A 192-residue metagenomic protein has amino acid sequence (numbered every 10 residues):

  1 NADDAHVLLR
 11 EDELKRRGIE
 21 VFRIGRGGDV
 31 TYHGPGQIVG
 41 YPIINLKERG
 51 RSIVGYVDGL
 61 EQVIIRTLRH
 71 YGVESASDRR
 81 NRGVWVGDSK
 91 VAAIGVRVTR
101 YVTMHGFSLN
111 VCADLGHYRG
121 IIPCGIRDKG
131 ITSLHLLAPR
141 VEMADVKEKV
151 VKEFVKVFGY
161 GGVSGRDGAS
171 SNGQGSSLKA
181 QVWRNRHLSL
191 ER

Functional and structural regions predicted by a protein language model:
N1-V86, K90-V91, R140-A144, S170-G173 (+1 more regions): N-terminal lobe of the biotin/lipoate ligase/transferase fold
A5-E13, E20, V91-V111, L115: Short, conserved beta-strand/beta-arch hydrophobic-aromatic motifs that form part of recognition grooves or interface
I19-V30, G34, H105-I122: Hydrophobic transmembrane alpha-helix bundles
R26, P35, D78-R80, K90-A92 (+4 more regions): A generic structural signal for well-ordered coil/turn residues at beta-strand boundaries that shape enzyme active-site
T31-Y32, I38-G40, T99, N110-C112 (+1 more regions): Short, electropositive, low-hydrophobicity segments enriched in small/polar residues
G34, I64, G106, L134 (+1 more regions): Residue-level signal for inorganic ion chemistry
G40-P42, R82, I94-V96, F107-V111 (+1 more regions): A structural signal for short, well-ordered beta-strand segments
N81, G116-N172, L178-R192: C-terminal accessory segment of soluble enzyme catalytic cores
